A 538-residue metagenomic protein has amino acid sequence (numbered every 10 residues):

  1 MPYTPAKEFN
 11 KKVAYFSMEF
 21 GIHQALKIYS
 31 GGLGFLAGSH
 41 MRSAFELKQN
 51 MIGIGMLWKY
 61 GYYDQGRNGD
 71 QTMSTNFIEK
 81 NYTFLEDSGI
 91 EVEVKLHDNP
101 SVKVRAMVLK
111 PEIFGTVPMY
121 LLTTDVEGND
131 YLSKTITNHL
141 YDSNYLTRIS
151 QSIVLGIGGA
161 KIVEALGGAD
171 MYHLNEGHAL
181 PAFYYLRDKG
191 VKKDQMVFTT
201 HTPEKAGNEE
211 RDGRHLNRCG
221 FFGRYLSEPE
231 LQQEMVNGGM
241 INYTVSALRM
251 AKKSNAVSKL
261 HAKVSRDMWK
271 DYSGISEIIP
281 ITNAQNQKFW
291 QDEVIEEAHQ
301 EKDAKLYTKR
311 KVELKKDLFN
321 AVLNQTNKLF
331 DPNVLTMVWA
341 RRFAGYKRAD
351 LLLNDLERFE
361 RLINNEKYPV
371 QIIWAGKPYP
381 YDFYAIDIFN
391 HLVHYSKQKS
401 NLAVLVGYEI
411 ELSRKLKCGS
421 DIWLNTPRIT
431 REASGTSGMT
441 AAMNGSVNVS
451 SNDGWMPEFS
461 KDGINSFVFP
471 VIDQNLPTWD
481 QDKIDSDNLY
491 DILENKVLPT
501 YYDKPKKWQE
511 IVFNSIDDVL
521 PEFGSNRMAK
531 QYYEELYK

Functional and structural regions predicted by a protein language model:
M1-K538: Catalytic cores of carbohydrate-active enzymes across secretory and cytosolic contexts
